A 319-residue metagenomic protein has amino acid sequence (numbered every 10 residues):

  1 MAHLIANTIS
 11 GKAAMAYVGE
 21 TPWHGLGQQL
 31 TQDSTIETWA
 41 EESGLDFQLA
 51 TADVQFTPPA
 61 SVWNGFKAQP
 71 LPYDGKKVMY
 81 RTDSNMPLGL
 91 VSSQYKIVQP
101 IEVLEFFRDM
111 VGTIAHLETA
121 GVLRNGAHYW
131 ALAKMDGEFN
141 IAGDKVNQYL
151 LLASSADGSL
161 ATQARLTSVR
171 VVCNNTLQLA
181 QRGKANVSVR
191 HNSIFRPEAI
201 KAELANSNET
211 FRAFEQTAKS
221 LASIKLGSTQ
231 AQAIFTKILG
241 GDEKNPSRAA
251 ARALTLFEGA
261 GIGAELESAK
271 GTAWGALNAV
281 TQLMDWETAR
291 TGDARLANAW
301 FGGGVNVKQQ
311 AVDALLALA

Functional and structural regions predicted by a protein language model:
M1-N64, G137-A319: Intrinsically disordered, low-complexity regions enriched in serine/threonine
Q48, F66-Y73: Large eukaryotic, non-enzymatic subunits of multiprotein complexes that serve as scaffolds/tethers, characterized by
L71-Q94: A short, surface-exposed helix-loop junction/capping segment
D74-G75, G126-A127, V146: Short, well-ordered loop/turn elements at secondary-structure boundaries
D83-S84, G112, D157-G158: Short, solvent-exposed coil/turn segments at beta-strand boundaries
S93-H116: Amphipathic alpha-helical segments
M110-I141, D313: Ser/Thr-rich, low-complexity intrinsically disordered terminal regions
